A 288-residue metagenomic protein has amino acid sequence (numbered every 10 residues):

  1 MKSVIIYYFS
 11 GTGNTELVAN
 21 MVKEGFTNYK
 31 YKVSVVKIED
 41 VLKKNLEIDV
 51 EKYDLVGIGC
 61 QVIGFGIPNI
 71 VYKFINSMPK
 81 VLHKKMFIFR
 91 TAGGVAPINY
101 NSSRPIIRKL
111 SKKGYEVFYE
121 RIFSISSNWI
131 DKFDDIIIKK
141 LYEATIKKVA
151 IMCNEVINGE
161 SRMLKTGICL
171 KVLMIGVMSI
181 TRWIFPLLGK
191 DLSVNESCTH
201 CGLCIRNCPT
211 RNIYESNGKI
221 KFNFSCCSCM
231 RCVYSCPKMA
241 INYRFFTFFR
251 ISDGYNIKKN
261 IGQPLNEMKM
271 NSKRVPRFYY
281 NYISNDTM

Functional and structural regions predicted by a protein language model:
K2-V4, T12-V18, K23-E39, L46-C60 (+5 more regions): FMN-binding flavodoxin-like domain, especially the glycine-rich phosphate-binding loop
V4-F9, V194: Local sequence-structure signature of Cys/Sec-based thiol-disulfide redox active-site neighborhoods
S10-G13, T199, C227: A generic structural signal for alpha-helix starts
V172-P209: A mid-sequence, solvent-exposed acidic-amphipathic segment
V194, L203-K221, S225-C227, R231-F248: Iron-sulfur cluster-binding cysteine motifs and their immediate structural context in ferredoxin-like electron-transfer
